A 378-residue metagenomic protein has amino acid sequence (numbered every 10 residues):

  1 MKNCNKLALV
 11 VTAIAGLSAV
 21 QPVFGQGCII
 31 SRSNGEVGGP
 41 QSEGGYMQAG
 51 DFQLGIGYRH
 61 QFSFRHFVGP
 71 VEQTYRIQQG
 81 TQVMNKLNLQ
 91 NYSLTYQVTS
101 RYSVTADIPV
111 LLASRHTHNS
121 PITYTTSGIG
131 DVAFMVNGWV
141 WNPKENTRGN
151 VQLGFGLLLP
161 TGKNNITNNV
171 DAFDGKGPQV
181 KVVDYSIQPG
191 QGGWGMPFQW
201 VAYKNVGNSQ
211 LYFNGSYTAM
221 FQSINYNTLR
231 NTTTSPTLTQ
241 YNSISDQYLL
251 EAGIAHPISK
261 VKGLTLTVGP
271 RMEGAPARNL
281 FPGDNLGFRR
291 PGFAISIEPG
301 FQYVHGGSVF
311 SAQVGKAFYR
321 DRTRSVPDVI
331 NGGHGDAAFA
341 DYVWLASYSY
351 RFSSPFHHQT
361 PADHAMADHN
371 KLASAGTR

Functional and structural regions predicted by a protein language model:
V10-A19: Bacterial N-terminal signal peptides
V20-G25: Sec/Tat signal peptide C-region and signal peptidase I cleavage site
Q26-I30, S42-D51, S63-R65, R101 (+7 more regions): Short loop/turn motifs that connect adjacent beta-strands in outer-membrane beta-barrel proteins
Q26-N150, G154-L159, D184-I187, Y248 (+3 more regions): Transmembrane beta-barrel domains of Gram-negative outer membranes and organellar outer membranes
S42-G45, I56-Y58, Y92-Y96, A106 (+9 more regions): Residues on the lipid-exposed face of transmembrane beta-strands in outer-membrane beta-barrel proteins
Y58-F64, I108-S114, V140, L157-K163 (+7 more regions): Transmembrane beta-strands of outer-membrane beta-barrel pores
F67-Q78, S223-R378: Outer membrane beta-barrel transmembrane domains
A113-H116, I122-S243: Outer-membrane pore/translocation modules
